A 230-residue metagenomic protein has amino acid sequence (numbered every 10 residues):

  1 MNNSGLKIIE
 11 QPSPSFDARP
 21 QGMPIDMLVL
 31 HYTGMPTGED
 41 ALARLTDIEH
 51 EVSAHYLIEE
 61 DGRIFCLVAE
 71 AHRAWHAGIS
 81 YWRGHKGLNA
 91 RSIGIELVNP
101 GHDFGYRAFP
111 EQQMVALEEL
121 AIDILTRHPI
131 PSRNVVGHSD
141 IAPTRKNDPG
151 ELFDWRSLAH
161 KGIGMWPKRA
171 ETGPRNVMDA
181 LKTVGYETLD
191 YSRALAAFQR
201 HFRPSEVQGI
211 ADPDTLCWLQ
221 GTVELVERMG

Functional and structural regions predicted by a protein language model:
M1-R133: Active-site-adjacent loop/helix surface patches within enzyme catalytic domains that shape the substrate-binding cleft
N3, I9, K86, Y106-G230: Basic/polar, cationic surfaces and motifs that engage anionic cell-wall and phosphate/carboxylate ligands
